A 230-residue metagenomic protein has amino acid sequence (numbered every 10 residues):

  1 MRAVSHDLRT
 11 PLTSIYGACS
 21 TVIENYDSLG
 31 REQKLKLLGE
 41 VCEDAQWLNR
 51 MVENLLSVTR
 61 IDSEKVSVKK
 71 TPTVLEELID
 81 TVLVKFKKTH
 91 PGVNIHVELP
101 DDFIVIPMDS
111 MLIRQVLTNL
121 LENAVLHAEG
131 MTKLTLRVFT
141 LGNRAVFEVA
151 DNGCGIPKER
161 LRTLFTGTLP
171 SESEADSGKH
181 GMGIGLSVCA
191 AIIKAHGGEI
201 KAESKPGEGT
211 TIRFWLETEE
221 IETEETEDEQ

Functional and structural regions predicted by a protein language model:
E43-L48: Short alpha-helical segment of the dimerization/phosphotransfer core of two-component systems
K69-P72, N94-I104: Conserved catalytic submotifs in the C-terminal HATPase_c
L75, G155-T163: Short helix N-cap motif at coil->helix boundaries in the Bergerat
A124-V125: Short helix-loop "hinge" at the ATP-lid/N-box region of the Bergerat-fold HATPase_c
M131-N143: Short beta-strand/loop element within the Bergerat-fold HATPase_c
G185, C189: Short alpha-helical Gxxx[C/S/T] motif in the catalytic ATP-binding
